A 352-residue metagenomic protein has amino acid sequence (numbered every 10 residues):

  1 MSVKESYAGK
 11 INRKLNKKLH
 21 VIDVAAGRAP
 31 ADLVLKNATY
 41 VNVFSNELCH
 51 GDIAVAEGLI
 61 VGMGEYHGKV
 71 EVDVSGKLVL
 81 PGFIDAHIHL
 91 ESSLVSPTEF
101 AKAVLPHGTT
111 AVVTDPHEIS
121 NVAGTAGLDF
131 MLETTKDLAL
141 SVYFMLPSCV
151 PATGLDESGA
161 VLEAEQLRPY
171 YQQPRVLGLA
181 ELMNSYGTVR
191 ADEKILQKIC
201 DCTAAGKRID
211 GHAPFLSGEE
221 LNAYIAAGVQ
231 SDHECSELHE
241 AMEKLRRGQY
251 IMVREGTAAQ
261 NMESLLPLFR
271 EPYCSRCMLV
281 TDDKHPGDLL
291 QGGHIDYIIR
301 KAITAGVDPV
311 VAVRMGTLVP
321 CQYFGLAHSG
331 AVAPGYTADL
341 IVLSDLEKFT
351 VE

Functional and structural regions predicted by a protein language model:
S2-A25, T98-G206, P272: Divalent-metal coordination cores built from histidine and acidic residues
A8-P81: Histidine-rich, glycine-flanked metal-binding segment
K77-F100: Di-metal (Zn2+ and/or Mg2+/Mn2+) metal-binding site signature of metallo-dependent hydrolases with the MBL/beta-CASP
G82-L90, V112-T114, V142-L146, G178-E181 (+4 more regions): Hydrophobic faces of well-ordered beta-strands that scaffold small-molecule active sites in alpha/beta enzyme cores
T125-L128, A191, G218-I225, N261-C274 (+1 more regions): Histidine/acidic-residue-rich catalytic or RNA/ligand-binding cores of hydrolases and nuclease-related proteins
E181-H239, E255-A259: Divalent metal-binding pocket/active-site signature
T257, L340-E352: Phosphate/diphosphate-binding loops
L268-L343: His/Asp/Glu-enriched, well-ordered alpha-helical/loop segment that forms or immediately abuts the divalent-metal
